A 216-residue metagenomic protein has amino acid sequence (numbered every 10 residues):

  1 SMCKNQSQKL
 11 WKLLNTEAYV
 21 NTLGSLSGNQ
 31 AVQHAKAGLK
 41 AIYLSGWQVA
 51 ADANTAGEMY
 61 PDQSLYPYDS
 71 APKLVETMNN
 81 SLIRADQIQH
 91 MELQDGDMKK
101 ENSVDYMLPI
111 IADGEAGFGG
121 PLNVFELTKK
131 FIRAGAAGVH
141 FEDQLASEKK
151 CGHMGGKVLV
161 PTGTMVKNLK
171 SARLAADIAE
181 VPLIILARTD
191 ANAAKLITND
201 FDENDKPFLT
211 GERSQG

Functional and structural regions predicted by a protein language model:
S1-G216: Alpha/beta enzyme core
